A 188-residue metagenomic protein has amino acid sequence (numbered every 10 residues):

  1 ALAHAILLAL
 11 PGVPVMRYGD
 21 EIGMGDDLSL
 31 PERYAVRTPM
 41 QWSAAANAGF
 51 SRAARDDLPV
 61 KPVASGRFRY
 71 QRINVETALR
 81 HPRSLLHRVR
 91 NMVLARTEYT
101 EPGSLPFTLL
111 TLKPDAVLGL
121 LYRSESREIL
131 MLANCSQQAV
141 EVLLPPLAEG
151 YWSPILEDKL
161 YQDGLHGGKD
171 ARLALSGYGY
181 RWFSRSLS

Functional and structural regions predicted by a protein language model:
A1-I129, C135-E141, P146-E149: Loop/helix patches that line or flank the sugar-binding groove of alpha-linked glycan CAZymes
I22, N134-C135, D158, R185: Residues immediately flanking
N47-A48, L160-D163: A short acidic, often aromatic-flanked loop/helix-cap motif at beta-alpha or helix-coil junctions that lines enzyme
A133, D163-L165: A conserved amphipathic helix/loop scaffold that creates a polar/acidic microenvironment used either to coordinate
P145-L160: Solvent-exposed beta-hairpin/edge-strand motifs
L165-S188: C-terminal beta-strand-rich structural cap/linker in extracellular carbohydrate-active enzymes
